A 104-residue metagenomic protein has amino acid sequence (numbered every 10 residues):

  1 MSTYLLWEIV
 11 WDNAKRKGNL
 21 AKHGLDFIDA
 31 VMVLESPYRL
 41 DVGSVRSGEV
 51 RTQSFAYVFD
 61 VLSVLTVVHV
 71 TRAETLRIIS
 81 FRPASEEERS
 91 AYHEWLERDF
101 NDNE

Functional and structural regions predicted by a protein language model:
M1-E104: Ribonuclease/tRNase effector modules and their secretory precursors
